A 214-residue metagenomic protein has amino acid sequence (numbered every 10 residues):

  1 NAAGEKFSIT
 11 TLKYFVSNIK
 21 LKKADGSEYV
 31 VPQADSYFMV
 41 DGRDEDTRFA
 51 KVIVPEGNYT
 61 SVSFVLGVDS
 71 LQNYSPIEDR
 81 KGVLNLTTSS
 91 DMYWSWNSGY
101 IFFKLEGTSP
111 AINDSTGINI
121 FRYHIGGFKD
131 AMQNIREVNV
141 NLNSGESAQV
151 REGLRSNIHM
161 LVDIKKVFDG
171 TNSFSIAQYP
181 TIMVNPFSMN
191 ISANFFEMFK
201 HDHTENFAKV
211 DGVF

Functional and structural regions predicted by a protein language model:
N1-F214: A short, solvent-exposed, low-complexity linear motif enriched for acidic/polar residues with Pro/Gly/Ser/Thr
